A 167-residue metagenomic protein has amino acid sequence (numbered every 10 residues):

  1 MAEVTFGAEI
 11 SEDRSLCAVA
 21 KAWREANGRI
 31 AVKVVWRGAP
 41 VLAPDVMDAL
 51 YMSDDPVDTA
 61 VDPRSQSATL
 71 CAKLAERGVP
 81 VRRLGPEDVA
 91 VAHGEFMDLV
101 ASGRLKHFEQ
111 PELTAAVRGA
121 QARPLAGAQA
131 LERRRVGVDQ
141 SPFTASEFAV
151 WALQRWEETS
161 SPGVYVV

Functional and structural regions predicted by a protein language model:
M1-P86, A90, G94, H107-V167: RNase H-like, metal-dependent nuclease domains and their acidic two-metal-ion catalytic environment used
G94-G103: Short, surface-exposed amphipathic charged segments that create phosphate/polyanion-binding patches used for binding
